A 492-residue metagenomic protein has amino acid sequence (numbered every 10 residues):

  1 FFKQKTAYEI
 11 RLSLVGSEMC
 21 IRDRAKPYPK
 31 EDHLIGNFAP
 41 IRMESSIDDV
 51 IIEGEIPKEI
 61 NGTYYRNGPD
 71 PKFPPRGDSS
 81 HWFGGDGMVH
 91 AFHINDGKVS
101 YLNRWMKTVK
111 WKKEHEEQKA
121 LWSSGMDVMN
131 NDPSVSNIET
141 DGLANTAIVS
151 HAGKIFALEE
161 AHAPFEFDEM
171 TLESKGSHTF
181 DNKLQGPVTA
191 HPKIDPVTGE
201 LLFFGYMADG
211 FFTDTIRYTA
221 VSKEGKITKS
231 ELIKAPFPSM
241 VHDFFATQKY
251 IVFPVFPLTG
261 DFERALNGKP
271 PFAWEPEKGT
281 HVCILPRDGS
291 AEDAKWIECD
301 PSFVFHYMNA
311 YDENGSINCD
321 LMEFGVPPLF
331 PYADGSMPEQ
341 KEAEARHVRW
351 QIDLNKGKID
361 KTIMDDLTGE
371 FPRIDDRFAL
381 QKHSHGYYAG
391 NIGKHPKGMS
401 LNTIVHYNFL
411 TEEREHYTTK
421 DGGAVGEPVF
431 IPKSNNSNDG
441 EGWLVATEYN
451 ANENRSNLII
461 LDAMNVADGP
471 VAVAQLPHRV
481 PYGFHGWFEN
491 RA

Functional and structural regions predicted by a protein language model:
Q4-I10, L14-I21: Short, small-residue-biased leader/transition segments that mark boundaries at the very start of proteins
R22-A492: Beta-propeller domains
